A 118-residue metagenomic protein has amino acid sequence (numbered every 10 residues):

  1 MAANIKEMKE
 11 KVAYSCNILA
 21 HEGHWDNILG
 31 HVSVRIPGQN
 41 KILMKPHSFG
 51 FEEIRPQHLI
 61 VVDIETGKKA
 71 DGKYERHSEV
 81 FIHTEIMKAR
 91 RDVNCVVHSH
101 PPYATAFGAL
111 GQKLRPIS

Functional and structural regions predicted by a protein language model:
M1-C95: Long, non-catalytic terminal segments
V96-P101: Catalytic nucleophile loop
P102-S118: Class I SAM-dependent methyltransferase SAM-binding "motif I" and its flanking Rossmann-like core
